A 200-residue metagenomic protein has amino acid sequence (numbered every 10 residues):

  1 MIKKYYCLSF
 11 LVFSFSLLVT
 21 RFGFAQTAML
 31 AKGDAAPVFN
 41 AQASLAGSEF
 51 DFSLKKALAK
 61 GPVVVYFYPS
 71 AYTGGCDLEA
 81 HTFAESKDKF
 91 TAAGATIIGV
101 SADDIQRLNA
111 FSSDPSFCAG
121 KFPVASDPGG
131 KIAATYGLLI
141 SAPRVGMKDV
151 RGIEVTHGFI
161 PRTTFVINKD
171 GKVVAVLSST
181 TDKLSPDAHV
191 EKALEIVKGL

Functional and structural regions predicted by a protein language model:
M1-L11: Bacterial N-terminal signal peptides that target proteins for export
S9-R21: Bacterial N-terminal signal peptides
F24-L200: Chalcogenol-based redox active-site neighborhoods
